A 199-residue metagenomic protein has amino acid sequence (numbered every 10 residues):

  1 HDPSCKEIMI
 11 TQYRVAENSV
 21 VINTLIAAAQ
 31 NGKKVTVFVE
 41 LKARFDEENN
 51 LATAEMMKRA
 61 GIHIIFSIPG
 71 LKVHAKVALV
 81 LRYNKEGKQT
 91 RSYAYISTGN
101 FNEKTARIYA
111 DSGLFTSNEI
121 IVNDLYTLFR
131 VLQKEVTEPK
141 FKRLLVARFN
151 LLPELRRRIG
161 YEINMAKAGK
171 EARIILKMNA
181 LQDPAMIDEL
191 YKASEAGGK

Functional and structural regions predicted by a protein language model:
H1-K199: Charged, low-complexity intrinsically disordered terminal segments
